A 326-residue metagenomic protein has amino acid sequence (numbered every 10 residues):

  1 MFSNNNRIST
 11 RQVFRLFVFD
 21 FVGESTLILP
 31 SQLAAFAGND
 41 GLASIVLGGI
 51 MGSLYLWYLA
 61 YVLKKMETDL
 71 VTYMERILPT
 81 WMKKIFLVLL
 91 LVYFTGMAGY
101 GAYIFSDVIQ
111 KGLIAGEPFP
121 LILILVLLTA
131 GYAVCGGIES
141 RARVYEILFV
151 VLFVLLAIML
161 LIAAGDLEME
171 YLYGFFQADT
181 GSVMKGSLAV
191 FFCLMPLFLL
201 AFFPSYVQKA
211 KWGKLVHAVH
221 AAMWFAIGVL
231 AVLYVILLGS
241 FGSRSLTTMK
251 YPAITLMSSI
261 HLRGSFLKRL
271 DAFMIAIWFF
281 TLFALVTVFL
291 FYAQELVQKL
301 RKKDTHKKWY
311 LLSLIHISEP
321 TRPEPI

Functional and structural regions predicted by a protein language model:
M1-G41, G131-L148, K250-I260: N-terminal hydrophobic signal/anchor transmembrane helix of membrane proteins
T10-I28, S44, G48, G52-Y55 (+8 more regions): Hydrophobic, membrane-embedded alpha-helices of multi-pass small-molecule transporters
T26, A35-F119: Membrane helical hairpin/interfacial module
T80-L89, L148-I162, A226-L230: Small-residue-rich segments of transmembrane alpha-helices in multi-pass membrane proteins, especially helix faces
Y103-P120, Q208-V229, V288-L314: Helix-loop-helix connectors at the membrane interface of multi-pass transporters/channels
F105, P120, A133-A163: Membrane-interface loop-to-helix entry segments
S240-D271: Membrane-interface interhelical connector segments
I315-I326: Single conserved hydrophobic/aromatic residue that forms the stacking wall/gate of nucleotide- or nucleobase-binding
